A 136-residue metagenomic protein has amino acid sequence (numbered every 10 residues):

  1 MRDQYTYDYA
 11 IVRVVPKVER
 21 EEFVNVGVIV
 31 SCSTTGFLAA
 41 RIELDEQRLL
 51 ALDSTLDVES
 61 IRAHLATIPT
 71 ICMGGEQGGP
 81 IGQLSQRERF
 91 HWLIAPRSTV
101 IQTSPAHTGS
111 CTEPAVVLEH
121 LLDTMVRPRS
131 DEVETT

Functional and structural regions predicted by a protein language model:
M1-T136: Polybasic/polar functional segments that serve as interface/processing modules
